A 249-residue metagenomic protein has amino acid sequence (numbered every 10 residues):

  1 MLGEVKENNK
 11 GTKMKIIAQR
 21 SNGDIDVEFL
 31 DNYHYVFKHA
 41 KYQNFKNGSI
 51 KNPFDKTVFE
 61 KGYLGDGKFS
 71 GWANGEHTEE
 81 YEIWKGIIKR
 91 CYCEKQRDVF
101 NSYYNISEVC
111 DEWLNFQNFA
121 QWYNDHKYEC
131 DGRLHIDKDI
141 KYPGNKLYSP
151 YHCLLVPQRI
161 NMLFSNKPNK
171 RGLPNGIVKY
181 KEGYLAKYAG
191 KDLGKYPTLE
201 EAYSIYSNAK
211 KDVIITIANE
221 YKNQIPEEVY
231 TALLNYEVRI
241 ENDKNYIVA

Functional and structural regions predicted by a protein language model:
M1-V36, K51-W84, I106-V109: Short helix-coil boundary/hinge micro-motifs
V27, F119, I177, A186 (+1 more regions): An aromatic-rich alpha-helical recognition segment common to small helix-rich domains
E28-F45, E79-K89, K195-E201: GIY-YIG-like beta-to-alpha core
E28-Y33, Q158, K187-K191: Secondary-structure transition/turn motif
K41-F59, L64, I160, P168 (+1 more regions): Extended, polar beta-sheet/loop recognition surfaces of beta-rich domains that mediate binding to diverse ligands
K68-C93, D98-G183: Short, cationic Gly/His-enriched loop motifs
I87, I205-N208, D212, N219-E220: Class I S-adenosyl-L-methionine
N105-C110, G190-E200: A short, exposed loop/beta-hairpin motif centered on an aromatic-Gly-Thr core
